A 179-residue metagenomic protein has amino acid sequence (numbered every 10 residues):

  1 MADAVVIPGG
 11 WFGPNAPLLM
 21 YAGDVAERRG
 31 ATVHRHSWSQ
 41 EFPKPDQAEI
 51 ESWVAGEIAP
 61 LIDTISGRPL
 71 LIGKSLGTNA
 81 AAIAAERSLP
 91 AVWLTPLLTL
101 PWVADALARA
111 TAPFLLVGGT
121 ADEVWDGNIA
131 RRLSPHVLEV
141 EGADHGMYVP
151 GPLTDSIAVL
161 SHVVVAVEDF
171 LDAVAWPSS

Functional and structural regions predicted by a protein language model:
M1-G67: Serine-hydrolase catalytic machinery in alpha/beta-hydrolase-like enzymes
G10, T120-E123, A143-D144, G151-P152: Acidic beta-to-alpha connecting loop that harbors the catalytic carboxylate
N15, G119, E123-I129: Conserved alpha/beta-hydrolase "acid-adjacent" motif
P45, A143-L160: Catalytic histidine-centered segment of alpha/beta-hydrolase-like enzymes
L71-A81: Gly/Ala-rich beta-loop-alpha elbow adjacent to hydrolase catalytic centers
A85-E86, D105-T111, R131-L133: Short, conserved loop/helix-junction motifs that constitute active-site signature segments in enzyme catalytic cores
E86-P101: A conserved short beta-strand
A110-T111, L115-G118, D122, V140: Short beta-strand/loop motif that positions the catalytic acidic residue of the alpha/beta-hydrolase fold
